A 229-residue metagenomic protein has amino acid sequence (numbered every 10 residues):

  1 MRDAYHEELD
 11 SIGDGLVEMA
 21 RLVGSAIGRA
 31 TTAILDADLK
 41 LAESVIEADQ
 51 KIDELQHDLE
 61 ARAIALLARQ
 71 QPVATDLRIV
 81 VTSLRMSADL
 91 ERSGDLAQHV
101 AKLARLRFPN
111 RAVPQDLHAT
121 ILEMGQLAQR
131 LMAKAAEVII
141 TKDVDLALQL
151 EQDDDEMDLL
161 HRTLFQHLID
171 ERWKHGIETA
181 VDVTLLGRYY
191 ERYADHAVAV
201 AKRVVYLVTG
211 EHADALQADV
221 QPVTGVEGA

Functional and structural regions predicted by a protein language model:
M1-A229: Cytosolic, long alpha-helical scaffolding segments
